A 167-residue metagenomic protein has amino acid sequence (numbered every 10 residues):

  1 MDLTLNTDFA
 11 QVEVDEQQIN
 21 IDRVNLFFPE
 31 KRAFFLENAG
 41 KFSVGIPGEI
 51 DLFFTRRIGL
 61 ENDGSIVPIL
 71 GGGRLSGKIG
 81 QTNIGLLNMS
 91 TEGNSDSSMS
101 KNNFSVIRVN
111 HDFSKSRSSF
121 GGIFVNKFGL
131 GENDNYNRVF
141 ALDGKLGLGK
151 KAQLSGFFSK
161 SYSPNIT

Functional and structural regions predicted by a protein language model:
M1, Q81-L86, K115-G121, K150-G156: Repeated loop/turn-to-beta-strand initiation elements of outer-membrane beta-barrel proteins
M1-E16, K145, G156: Transmembrane beta-barrel strand/turn architecture of Gram-negative outer membrane proteins
L5-Q11, I79-Q81, N88-N94, F124-L130 (+1 more regions): Transmembrane beta-strands of outer-membrane beta-barrel pores
F9-G77, L86-N88: Residues that cap or anchor secondary-structure elements
D22-V24, F28, D63-V67, S97-K101 (+3 more regions): Replace "Gram-negative outer membrane beta-barrel proteins" with "bacterial and organellar outer membrane beta-barrel
V67-G71, K78, S100-S105, Y136-F140: Residues that define the transmembrane beta-barrel architecture of outer-membrane proteins
G77-I79, N110-F113, L146-L148: Residue-level signature of outer-membrane beta-barrel architecture
F120, E132-T167: Outer-membrane beta-barrel pore domains
